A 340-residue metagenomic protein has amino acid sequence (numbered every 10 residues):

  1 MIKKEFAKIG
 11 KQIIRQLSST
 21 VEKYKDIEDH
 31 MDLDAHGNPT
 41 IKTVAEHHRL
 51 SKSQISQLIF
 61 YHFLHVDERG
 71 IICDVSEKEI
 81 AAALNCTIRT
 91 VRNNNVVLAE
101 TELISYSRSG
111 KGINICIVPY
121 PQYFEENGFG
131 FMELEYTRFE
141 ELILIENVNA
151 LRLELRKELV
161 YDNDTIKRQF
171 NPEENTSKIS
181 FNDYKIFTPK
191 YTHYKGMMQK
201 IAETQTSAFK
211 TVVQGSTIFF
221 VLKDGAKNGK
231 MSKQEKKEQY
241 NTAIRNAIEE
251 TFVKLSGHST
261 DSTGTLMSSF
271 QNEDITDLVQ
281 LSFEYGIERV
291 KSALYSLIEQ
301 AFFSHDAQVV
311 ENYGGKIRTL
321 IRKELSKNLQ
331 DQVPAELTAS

Functional and structural regions predicted by a protein language model:
M1-E79, C86, A99-T101, G110-I179: Short recognition helix of helix-turn-helix/winged-helix DNA-binding domains
V91-N95, A99, Y106, L144-S340: Electrostatic interaction modules used in gene-expression and signaling proteins
